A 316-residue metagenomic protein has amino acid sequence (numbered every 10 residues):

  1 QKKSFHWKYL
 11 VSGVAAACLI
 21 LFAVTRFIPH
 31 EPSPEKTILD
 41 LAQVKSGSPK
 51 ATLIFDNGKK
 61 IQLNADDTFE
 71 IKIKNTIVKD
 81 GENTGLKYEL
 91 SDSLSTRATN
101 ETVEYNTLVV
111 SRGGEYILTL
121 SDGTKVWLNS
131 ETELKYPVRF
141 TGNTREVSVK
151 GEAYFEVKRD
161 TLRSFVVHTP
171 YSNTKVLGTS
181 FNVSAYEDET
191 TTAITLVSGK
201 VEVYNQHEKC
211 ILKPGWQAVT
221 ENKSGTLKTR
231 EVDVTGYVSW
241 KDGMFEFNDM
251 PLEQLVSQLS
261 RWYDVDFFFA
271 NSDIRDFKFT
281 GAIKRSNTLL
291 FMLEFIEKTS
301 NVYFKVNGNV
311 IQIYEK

Functional and structural regions predicted by a protein language model:
S4-G13, F22-K316: A residue-level detector for the "anchor" residue at the start of short, highly conserved motifs
A16-A17: Membrane-interface helix-loop junctions in multi-pass transporters/channels
